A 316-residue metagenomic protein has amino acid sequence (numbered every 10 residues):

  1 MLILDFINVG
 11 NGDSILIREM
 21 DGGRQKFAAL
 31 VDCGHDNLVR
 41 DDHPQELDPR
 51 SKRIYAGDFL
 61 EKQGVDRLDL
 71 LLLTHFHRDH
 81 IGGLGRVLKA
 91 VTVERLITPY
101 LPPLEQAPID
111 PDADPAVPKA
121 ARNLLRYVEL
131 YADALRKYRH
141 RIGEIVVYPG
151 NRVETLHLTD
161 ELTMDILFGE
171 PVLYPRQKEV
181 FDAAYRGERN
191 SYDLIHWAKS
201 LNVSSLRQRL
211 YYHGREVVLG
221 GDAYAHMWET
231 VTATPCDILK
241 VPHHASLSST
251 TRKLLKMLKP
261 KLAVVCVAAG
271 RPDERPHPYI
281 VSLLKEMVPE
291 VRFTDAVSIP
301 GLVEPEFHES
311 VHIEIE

Functional and structural regions predicted by a protein language model:
M1-D66, K199-Y224: Conserved beta-strand hairpin/beta-sheet module of binuclear metal-dependent hydrolase folds, prominently
M1-L4, I81-V218, E286-E316: Flexible, acidic/histidine-containing loops and adjacent segments that form or flank the divalent-metal
N11-D13, D36-L38, F76-G82, P103-Q106 (+5 more regions): Active-site environment of divalent metal-dependent phosphoester hydrolases
M20, K26-A29, D36-T98, A233-S246 (+1 more regions): Active-site metal-binding motif and surrounding structural segment of the metallo-beta-lactamase
M20, V31-G34, T74-F76, P99 (+6 more regions): Active-site-proximal beta-strand/loop segments in catalytic clefts of secreted hydrolases
Q45-D58, P118-L135, H277-P278: Well-ordered, non-membrane alpha-helical segments in soluble/globular domains
G57, L84-L88, A132-R136, W228-V231 (+2 more regions): Short amphipathic alpha-helical segments and helix-helix/interface helices
A107, T230-V231, P235-V303: Long, structured stretches of catalytic cores involved in phosphate-ester chemistry, encompassing
